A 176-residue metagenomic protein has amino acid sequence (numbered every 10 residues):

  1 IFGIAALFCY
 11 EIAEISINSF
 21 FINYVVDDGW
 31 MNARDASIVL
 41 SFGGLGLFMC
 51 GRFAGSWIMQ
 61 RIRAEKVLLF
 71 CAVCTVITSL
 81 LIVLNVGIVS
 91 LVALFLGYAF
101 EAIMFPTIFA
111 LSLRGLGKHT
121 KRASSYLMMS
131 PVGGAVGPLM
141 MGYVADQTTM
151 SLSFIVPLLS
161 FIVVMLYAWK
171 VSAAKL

Functional and structural regions predicted by a protein language model:
I1-F42, G46: Extracytoplasmic gate region of multi-pass secondary transporters
V25-V26, I58-M59, M140-T149, S153: Interfacial helix-cap and linker-helix signal at transmembrane-aqueous boundaries of multi-pass secondary transporters
C50-A64, A145-D146: Helix-to-loop junctions at the C-terminal end of transmembrane segments in multipass secondary transporters
K66-L81: Structural signature of the two symmetry-related core transmembrane helices
V83-L94: Helix-loop junctions at membrane interfaces in 12-TM secondary transporters
A102-G117: Intracellular juxtamembrane helix-capping segments at the cytosolic ends of symmetry-related transmembrane helices
L116-T149: A late C-terminal transmembrane helix in Major Facilitator Superfamily
L158-L176: Multi-pass alpha-helical transporter architecture, strongest for 12-TM Major Facilitator/SLC carriers used
